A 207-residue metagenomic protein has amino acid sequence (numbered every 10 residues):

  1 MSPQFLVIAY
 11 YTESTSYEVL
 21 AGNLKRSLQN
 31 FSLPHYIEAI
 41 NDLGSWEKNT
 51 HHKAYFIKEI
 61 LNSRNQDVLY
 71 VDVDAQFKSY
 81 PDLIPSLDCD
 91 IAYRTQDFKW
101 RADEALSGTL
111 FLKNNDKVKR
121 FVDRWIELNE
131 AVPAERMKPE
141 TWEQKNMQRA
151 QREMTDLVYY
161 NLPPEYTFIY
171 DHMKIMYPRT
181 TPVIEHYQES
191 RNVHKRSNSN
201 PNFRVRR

Functional and structural regions predicted by a protein language model:
M1-Q66, D116, E185-R196, N200 (+1 more regions): N-terminal anchoring/stem segment of glycosyltransferases
P3, R64-D67, V73, L157-V158 (+1 more regions): Short coil/turn segments at beta-strand junctions that form active-site/ligand-binding loops
Y17, A21, T50, D103 (+2 more regions): A structural signal for well-ordered alpha-helical scaffolds and beta->alpha junctions
K25, I57-K58, P81-P85, Q144-Q151 (+1 more regions): Short amphipathic alpha-helical segments and helix-helix/interface helices
Y36-E38, L69-D72, A92-Y93, V158-P163: A structural signal for short, well-ordered beta-strand segments and their strand-loop junctions that often border
H51-K119: GT-A fold catalytic core of metal-dependent nucleotide-sugar glycosyltransferases, centered on the diacidic
K119-R207: Catalytic core and acceptor-binding pocket of nucleotide-sugar-dependent glycosyltransferases
